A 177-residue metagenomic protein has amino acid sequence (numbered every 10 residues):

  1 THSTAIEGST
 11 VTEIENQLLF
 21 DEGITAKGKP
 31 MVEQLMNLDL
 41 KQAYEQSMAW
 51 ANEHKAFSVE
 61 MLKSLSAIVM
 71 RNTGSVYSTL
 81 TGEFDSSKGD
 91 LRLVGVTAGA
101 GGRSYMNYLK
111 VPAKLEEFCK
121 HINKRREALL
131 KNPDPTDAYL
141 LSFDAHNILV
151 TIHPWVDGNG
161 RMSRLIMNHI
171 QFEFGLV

Functional and structural regions predicted by a protein language model:
T1-V177: FIC/Doc superfamily catalytic core
